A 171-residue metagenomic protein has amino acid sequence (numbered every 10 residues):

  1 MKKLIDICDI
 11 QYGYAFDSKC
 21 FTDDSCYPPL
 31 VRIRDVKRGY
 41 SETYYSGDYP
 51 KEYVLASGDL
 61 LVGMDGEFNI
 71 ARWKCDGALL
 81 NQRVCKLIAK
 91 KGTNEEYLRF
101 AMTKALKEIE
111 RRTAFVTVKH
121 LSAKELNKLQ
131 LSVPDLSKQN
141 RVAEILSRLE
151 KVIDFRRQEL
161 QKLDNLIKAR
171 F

Functional and structural regions predicted by a protein language model:
M1-A15, K128-S147, D154-R170: Non-catalytic DNA-recognition/assembly elements of restriction-modification systems
K2, Y12, A78-C85, F115-S137: A short glycine-rich beta-alpha junction/loop motif
I5-C20, Y27-S57: Sequence-specific dsDNA recognition surfaces
R32, K51-T103: A short beta-sheet element
D48-Y49, F115, D154: Short, solvent-exposed loop/turn positions at domain surfaces that link secondary-structure elements or cap domain
A71, R112-F115: Short amphipathic beta-strand starts and helix->beta connectors
K90, A101, V152-F155, E159: Histidine kinase transmitter module recognition
M102-E110, E150: Short amphipathic alpha-helical signal-transduction/dimerization elements
